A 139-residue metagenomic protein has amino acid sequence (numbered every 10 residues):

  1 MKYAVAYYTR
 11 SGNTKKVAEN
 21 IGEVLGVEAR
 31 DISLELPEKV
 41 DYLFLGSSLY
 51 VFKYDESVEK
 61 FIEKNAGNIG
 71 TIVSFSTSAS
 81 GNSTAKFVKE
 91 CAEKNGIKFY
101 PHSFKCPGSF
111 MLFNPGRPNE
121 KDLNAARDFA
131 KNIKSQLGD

Functional and structural regions predicted by a protein language model:
Y3, T9, N13-E28, K39-D139: FMN-binding flavodoxin-like domain, especially the glycine-rich phosphate-binding loop
I32-E35: Short, polar loop motifs at secondary-structure junctions
